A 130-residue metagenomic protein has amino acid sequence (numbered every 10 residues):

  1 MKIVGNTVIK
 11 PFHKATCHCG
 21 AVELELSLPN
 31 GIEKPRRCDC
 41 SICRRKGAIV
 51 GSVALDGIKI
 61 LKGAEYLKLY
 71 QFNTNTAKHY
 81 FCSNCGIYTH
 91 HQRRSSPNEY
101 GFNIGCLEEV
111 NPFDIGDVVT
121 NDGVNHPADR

Functional and structural regions predicted by a protein language model:
M1-T16, A21-R130: A short Gly-Trp-Pro
